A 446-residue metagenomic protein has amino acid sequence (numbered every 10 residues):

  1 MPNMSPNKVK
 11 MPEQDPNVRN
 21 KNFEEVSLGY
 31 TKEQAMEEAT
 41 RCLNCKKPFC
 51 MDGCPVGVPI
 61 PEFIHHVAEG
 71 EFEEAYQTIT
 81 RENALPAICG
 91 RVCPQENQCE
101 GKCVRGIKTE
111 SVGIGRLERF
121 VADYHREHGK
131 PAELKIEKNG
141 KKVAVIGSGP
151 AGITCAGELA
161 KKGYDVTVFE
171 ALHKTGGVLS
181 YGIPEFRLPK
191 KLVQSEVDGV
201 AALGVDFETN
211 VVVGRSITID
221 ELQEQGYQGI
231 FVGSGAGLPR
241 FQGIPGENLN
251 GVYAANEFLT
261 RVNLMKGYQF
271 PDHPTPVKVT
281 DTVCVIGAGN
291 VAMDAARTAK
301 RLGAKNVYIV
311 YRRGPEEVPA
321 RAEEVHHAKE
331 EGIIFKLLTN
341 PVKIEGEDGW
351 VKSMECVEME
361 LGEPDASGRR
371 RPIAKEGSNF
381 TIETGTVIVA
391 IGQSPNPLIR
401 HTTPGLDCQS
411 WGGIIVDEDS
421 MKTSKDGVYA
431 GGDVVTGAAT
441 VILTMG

Functional and structural regions predicted by a protein language model:
P2-E24, F49-E74, E96-D123: Iron-sulfur (Fe-S) cluster-binding segments and ferredoxin-like electron-carrier domains, especially [2Fe-2S]
G29-P48, E73-Q98, E224: Immediate flanking context of iron-sulfur cluster ligation sites
F63, P86-R91, Q95-I146, K162 (+4 more regions): FAD-binding core/adjacent interface of flavoenzyme oxidoreductases
A84, G149-A151, K174, G289-V291 (+1 more regions): Residue-level detector of alpha-helix initiation sites
K141-T167, A292-K300: N-terminal Rossmann-like FAD-binding beta1-loop-alpha1 element of flavoenzymes
D165-V168, L172-A202, D206-E208, A296-K343: Rossmann-like dinucleotide-binding cores of NAD(P)H-dependent redox enzymes
T209-E221, Q225, L338-W350, E360-G362: A conserved short coil-to-beta-strand element within the FAD-binding core of flavoproteins
N248-T280, P364-A438: FAD-site-proximal beta/loop scaffold in flavoenzymes
